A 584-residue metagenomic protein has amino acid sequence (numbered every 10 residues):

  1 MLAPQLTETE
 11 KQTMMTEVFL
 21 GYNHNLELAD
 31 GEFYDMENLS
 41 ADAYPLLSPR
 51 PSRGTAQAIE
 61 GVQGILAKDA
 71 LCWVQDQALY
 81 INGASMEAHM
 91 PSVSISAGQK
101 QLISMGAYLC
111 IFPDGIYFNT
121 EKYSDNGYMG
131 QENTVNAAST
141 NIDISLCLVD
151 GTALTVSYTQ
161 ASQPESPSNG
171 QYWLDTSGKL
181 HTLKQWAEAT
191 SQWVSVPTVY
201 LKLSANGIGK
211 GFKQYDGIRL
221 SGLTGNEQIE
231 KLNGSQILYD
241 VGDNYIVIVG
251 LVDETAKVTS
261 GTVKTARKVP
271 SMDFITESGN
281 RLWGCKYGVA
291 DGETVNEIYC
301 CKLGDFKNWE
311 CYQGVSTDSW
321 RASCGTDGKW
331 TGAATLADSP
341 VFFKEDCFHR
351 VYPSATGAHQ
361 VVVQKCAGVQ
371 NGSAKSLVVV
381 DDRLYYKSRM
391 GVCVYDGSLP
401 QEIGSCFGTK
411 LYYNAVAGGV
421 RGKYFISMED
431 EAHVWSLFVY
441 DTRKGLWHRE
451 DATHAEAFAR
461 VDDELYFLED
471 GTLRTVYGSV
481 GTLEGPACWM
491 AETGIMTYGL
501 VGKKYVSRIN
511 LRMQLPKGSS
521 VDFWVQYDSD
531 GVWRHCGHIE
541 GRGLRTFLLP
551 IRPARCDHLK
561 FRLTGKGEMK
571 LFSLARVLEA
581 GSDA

Functional and structural regions predicted by a protein language model:
M1-A70, G83, G368-G372, V379-R383 (+2 more regions): Beta-sheet repeat architectures centered on beta-propellers
T9-K11, M129-Q131, K179, W186-S271: Small/polar beta-strand repeat architecture
S52-A58, K268-G419, L446-D451: Beta-propeller and closely related beta-pinwheel folds
V62, A67-K68, D76, I81-G106: Blade-loop segments of beta-propeller domains
D69-W73, A107-I111, P164-Q185, Y215-L220 (+8 more regions): Short hydrophobic/aromatic-rich beta-strand motifs
Q77-I81, Y117-S124, H181-T182, V289-F306 (+5 more regions): Structural motif
A78-A84, G115-E132, Q171-P197, Q228-E230 (+4 more regions): Short, surface-exposed terminal/edge motifs of secreted or surface/virion proteins that either
P91-G98, I144-T176, W193-V199, F407-V416: Extracellular/surface-exposed low-complexity repeats and stalk/linker segments enriched in Gly/Pro and small polar
